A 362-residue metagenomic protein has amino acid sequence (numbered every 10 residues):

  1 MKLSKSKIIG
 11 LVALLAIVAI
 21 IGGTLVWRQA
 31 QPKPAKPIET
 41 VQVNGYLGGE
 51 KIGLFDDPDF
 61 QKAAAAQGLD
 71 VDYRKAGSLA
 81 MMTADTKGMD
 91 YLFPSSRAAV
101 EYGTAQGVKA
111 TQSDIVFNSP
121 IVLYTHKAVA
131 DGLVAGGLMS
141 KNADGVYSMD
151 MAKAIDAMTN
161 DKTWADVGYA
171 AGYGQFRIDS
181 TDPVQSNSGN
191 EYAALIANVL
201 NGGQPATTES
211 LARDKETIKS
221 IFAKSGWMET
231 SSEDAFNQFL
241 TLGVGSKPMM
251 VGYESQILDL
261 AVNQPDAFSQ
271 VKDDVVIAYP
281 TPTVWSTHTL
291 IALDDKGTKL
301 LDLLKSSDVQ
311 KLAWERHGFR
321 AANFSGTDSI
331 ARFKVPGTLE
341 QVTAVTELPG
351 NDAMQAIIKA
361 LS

Functional and structural regions predicted by a protein language model:
K2-W27, P37-E39, A292-S362: Extracellular/periplasmic juxtamembrane helices and adjacent flexible linkers that interface with membrane partners
K33-G174, N323, K334, T338 (+1 more regions): N-terminal segment of the mature folded domain
D56, F60, S95, A99 (+8 more regions): Stable alpha-helical elements in mature extracytoplasmic
A65, L69, R97, T104-A105 (+7 more regions): Sec-exported extracytoplasmic/periplasmic mature domains
V122-V129, D182-P183, W285-K299, L312-G318: A bilobed periplasmic-binding-protein/Venus flytrap-type ligand-binding module shared by bacterial periplasmic
V129-A135, Q185, N201-T207, D295-K299: Short helix-loop capping/hinge motifs at secondary-structure junctions, enriched in acidic/polar residues
A152-Q185, K215-E233: Alpha-helix-centered segments that form part of catalytic cores
E191-V276: Ligand-binding pocket segment of bilobal, Venus flytrap-like solute-binding proteins
